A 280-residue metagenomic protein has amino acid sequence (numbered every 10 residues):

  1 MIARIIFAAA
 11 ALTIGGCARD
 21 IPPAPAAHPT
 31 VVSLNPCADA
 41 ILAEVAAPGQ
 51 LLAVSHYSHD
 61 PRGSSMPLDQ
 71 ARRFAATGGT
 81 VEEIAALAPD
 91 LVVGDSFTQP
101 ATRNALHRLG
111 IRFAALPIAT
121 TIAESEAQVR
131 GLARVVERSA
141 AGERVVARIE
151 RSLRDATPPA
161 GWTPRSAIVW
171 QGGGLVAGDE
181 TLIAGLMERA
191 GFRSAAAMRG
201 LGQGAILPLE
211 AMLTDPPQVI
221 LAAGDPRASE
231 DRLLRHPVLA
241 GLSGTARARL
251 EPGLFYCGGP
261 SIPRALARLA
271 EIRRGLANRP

Functional and structural regions predicted by a protein language model:
M1-A8: Sec-dependent signal peptide recognition, specifically the positively charged N-region followed immediately by
I14-G16: C-terminal motif of bacterial Sec signal peptides marking the signal peptidase cleavage site
A18-D20: Bacterial signal peptide processing site
A24-T30, L91, A101-L175, A196-M198 (+1 more regions): Extracytoplasmic substrate-binding proteins
T30-F97, A101-T102, F192-A195: A short, structured surface patch at a secondary-structure boundary
R72-E82, A119, G200-L209: Short helix-initiation/N-cap motifs at beta->coil->alpha
G79-P89, L109, I206-P216: Short helices/loops that flank or line small-molecule/ion binding pockets
E180-A205, A246-R249: His/Asp/Glu-enriched short active-site or ligand-binding loop at hydrolase and phosphoryl-transfer sites
